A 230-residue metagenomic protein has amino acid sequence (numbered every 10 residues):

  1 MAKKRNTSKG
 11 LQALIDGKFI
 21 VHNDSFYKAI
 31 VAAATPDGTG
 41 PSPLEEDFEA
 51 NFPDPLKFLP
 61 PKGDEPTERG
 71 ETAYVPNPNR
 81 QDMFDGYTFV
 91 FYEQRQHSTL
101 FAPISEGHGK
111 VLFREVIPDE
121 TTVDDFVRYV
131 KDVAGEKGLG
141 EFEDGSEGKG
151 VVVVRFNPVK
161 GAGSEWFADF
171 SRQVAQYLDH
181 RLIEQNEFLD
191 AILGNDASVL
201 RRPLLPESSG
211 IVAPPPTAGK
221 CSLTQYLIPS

Functional and structural regions predicted by a protein language model:
M1-K57, R95-P229: BRCT (BRCA1 C-terminal) domain core and associated BRCT-interaction motifs
D47-P76: Short N-terminal or domain-adjacent regulatory/targeting segments
V75-R80, R155-F156: Predominantly eukaryotic Lys/Arg-rich, low-complexity intrinsically disordered regions that act as assembly/targeting
R80-G86: Short, low-complexity disordered segments enriched in Ser/Pro/Gly and basic
